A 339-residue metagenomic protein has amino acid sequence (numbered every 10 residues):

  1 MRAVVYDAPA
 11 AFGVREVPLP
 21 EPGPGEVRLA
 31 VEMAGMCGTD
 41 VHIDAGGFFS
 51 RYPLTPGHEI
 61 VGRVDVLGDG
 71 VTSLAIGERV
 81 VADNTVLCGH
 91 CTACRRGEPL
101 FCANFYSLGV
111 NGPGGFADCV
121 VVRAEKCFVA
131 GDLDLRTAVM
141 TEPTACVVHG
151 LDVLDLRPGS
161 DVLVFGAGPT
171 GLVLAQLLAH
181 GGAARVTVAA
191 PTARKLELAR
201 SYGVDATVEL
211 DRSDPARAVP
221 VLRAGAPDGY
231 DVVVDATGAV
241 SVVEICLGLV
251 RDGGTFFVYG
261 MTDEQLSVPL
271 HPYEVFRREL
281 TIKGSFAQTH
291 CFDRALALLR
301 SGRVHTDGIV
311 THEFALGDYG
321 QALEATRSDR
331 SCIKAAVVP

Functional and structural regions predicted by a protein language model:
A3-E21, G38-V66, V81, P99-P113: N-terminal glycine-rich cofactor-binding segment
P20-A34, G47-T92, K126, G131-L133: Glycine-rich beta-strand-centered segment in the early N-terminal region that forms part of a ligand/cofactor-binding
R79, D161, G254-T255, T281: Short glycine-centered segments of the SAM/dcSAM-binding site in methyltransferase folds
C88-F165: NAD(P)H dinucleotide-binding glycine-rich loop of Rossmann-like/cofactor-binding domains, especially the beta1-alpha1
L133-R212: Mid-domain Rossmann-like dinucleotide-binding core that forms the NAD(H)/NADP(H) cofactor-binding site
L154, Y202-E279: Glycine-rich cofactor phosphate-binding loops and adjacent beta1-alpha1 units of small-molecule cofactor enzyme domains
V186-T187, F257, K283: Conserved beta-strand positions in the Rossmann-like core of class I SAM-dependent methyltransferases
E244-G248, T289, D293-P339: C-terminal hydrophobic helical "lid"/dimerization subdomain of Rossmann-like NAD(P)H-dependent oxidoreductases
